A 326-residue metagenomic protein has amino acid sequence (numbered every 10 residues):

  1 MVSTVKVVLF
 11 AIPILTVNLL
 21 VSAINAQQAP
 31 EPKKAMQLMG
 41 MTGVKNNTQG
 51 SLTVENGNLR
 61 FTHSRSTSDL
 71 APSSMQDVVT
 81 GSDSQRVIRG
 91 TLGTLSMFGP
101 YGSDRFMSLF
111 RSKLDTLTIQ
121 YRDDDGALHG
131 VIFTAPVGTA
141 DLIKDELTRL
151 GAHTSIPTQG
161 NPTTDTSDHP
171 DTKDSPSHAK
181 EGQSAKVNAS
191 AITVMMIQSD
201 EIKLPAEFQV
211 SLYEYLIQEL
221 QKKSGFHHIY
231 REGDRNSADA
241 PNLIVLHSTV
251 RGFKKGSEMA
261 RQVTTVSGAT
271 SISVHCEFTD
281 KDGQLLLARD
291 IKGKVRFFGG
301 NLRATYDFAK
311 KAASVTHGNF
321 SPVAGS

Functional and structural regions predicted by a protein language model:
M1-L20: Bacterial N-terminal signal peptides that target proteins for export
A26-Q49, I156-K222, R251, A288-G293 (+2 more regions): A structural "domain/chain start" motif
Q27-A29, Q76-T172: Acidic, Ser/Thr- and proline-rich intrinsically disordered linker/docking segments of eukaryotic scaffolds
G43-T67, H247: Conserved beta-hairpin
N56-L70, Y230-A240: Short aromatic-glycine motifs in intrinsically disordered, low-complexity regions
H63-R65, H129-T134, Q198-E207, V263 (+1 more regions): Second-shell loop/turn segments in exported
Q76, S82-T116, E232-Q284, R296-G299: Surface-exposed short loop/turn segments
S267-S271, T279-A324: Short secondary-structure boundary motifs at beta->alpha junctions and helix caps
